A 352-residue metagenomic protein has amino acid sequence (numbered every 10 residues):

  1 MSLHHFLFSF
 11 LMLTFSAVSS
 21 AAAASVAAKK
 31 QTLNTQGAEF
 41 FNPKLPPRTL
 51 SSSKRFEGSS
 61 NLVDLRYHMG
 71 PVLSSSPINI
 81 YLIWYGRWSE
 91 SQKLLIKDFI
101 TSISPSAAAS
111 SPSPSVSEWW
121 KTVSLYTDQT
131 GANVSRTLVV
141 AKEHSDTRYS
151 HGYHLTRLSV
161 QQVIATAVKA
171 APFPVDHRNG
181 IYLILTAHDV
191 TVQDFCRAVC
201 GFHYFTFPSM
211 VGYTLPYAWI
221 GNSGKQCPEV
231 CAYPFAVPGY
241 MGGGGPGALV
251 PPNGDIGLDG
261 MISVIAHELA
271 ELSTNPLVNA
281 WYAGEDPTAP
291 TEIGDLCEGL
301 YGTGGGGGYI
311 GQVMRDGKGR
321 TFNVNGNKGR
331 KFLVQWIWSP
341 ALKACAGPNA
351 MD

Functional and structural regions predicted by a protein language model:
S2-A23: Cleavable N-terminal signal peptides of Sec/SRP-targeted secreted and luminal proteins
A27-A167: N-terminal carbohydrate-binding/catalytic regions of secreted carbohydrate-active enzymes
M69, W84-W88, T186-V190, G221-G224: Short, flexible loop/turn elements at secondary-structure junctions
E90-L94, H154-L158, V175, P252 (+2 more regions): Soluble non-cytosolic domains of exported or imported proteins
K93-I96, D194-A198, T274-L277, G284-E285: Short, solvent-exposed loop/turn and secondary-structure capping segments
A132-T206, G212, P216: Active-site-proximal segments of metallohydrolase catalytic domains
S209-D352: Catalytic cores of secreted/periplasmic or lumenal enzymes
